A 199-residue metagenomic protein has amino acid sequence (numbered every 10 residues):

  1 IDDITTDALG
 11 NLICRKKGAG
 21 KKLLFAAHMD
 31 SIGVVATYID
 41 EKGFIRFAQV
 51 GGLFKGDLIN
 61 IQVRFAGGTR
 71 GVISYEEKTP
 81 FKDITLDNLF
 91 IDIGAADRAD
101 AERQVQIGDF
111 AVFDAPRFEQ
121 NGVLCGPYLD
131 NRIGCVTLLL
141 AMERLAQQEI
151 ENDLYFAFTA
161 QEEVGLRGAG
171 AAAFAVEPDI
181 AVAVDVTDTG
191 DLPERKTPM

Functional and structural regions predicted by a protein language model:
I1-M199: N-terminal hydrophobic/helix-forming segments and targeting peptides
